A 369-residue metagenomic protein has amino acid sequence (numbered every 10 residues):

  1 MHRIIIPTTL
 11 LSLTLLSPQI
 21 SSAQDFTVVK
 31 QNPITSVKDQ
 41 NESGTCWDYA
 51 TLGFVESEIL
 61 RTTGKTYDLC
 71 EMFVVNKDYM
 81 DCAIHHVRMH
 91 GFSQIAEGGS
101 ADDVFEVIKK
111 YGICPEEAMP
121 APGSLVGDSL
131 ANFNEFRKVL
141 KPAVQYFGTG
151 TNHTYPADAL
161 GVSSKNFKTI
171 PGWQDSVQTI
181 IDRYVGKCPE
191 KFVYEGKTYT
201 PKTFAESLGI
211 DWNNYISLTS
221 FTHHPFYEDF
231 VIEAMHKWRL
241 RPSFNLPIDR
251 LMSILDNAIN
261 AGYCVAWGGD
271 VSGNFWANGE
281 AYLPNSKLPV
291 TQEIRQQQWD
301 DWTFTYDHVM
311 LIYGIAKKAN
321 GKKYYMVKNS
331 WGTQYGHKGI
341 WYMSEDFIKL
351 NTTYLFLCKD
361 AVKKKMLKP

Functional and structural regions predicted by a protein language model:
M1-Q24: Bacterial Sec-dependent N-terminal signal peptides
Q24-N32: N-terminal regions that are enriched for targeting/export leaders and immediately downstream pro/stem segments
P33-E58, T62, K77: Cross-family signature of deubiquitinases and ubiquitin-like deconjugating cysteine proteases
T35, V162-P171, D175-P369: Active-site signature of cysteine proteases
N41-V55, I95-D102, W173, H308: Active-site nucleophilic cysteine motif
T45-D48, M72-N76, V104-V107, P115-A118 (+4 more regions): Structural recognition of the beta-strand scaffold that forms the well-ordered cores of secreted hydrolase catalytic
T51-L60, K109-I113, N260, K317: Sec-exported extracytoplasmic/periplasmic mature domains
E71-E195: Papain-like cysteine protease catalytic cores
